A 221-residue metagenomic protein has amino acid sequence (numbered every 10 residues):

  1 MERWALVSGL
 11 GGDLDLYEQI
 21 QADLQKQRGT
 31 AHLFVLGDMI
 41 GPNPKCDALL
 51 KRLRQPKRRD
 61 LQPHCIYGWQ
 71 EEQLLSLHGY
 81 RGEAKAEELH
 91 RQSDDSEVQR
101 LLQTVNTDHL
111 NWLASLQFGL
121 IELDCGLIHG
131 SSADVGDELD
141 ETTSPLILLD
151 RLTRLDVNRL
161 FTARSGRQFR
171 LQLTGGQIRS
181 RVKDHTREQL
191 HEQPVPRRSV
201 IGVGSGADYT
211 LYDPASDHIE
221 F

Functional and structural regions predicted by a protein language model:
M1-A5, L120-G126, V195-S199: Beta-strand-turn-beta hairpins that frame and shape the catalytic cleft of phosphate-ester-processing enzymes
M1-R52, P56-R59: N-terminal active-site segment of His-dependent metallophosphoesterases
V7-S8, L33-D38, H64-W69, I128 (+2 more regions): Active-site neighborhood of phospho(di)ester-bond hydrolases with catalytic His/Asp-centered motifs
G11-L16, G41-P44, Q70-L75, V135 (+2 more regions): Active-site environment of divalent metal-dependent phosphoester hydrolases
Q27-R28, H32, L102-T174: His/acidic metal-ligating clusters that form di-metal
P42-N43, L49-E122, P145-D150: Active-site neighborhood of divalent metal-dependent phosphoester bond hydrolases
G82-D94, G175-P194: Charged, glycine/proline-rich intrinsically disordered loops and linkers
R179-F221: Binuclear metal-dependent phosphoesterase catalytic core
